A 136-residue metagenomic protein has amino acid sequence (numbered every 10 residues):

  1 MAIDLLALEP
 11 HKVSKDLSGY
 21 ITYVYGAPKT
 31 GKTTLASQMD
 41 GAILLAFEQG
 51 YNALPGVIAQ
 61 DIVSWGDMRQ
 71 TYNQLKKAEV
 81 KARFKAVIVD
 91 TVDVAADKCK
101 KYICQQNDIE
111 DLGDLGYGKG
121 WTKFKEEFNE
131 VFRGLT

Functional and structural regions predicted by a protein language model:
A2-L6, K12-K98: Conserved P-loop
D93-T136: P-loop NTPase motor core
